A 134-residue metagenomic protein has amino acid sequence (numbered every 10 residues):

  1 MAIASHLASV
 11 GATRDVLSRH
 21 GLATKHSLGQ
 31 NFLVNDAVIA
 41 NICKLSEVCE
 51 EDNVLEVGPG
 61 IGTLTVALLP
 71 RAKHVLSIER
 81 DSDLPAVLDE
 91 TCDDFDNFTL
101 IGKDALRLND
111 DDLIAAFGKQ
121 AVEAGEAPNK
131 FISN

Functional and structural regions predicted by a protein language model:
M1-N134: Catalytic cores of RNA-modifying enzymes
